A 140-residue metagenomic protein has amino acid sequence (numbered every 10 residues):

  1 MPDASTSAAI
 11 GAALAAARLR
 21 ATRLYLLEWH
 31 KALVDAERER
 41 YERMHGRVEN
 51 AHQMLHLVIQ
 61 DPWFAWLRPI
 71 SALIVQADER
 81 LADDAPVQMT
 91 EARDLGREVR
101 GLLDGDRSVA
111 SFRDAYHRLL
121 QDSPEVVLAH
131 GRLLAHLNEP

Functional and structural regions predicted by a protein language model:
P2-P140: Surface-exposed peri-terminal alpha-helical interaction modules
